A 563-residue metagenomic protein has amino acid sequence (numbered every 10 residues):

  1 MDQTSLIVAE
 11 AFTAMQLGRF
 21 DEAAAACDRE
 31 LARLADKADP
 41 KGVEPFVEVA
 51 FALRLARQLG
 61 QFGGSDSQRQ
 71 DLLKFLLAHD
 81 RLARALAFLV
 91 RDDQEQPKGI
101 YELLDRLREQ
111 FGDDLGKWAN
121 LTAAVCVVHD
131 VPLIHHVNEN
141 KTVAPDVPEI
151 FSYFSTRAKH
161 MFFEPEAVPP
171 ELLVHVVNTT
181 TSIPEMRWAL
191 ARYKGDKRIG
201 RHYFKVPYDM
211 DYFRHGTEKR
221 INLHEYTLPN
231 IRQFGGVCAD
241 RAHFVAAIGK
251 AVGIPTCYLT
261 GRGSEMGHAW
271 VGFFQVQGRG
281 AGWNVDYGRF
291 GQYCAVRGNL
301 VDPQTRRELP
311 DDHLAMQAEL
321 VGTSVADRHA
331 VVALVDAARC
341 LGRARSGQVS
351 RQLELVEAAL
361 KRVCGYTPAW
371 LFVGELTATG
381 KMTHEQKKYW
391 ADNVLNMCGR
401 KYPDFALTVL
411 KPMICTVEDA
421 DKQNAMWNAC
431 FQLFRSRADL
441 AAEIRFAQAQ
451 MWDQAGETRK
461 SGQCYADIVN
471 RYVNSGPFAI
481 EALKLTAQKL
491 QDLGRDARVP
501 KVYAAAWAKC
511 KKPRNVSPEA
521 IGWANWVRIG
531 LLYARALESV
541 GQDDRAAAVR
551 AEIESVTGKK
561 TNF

Functional and structural regions predicted by a protein language model:
Q3-S5, D327-V335, V349-S350, V363-W370 (+7 more regions): Generic helix N-cap/helix-start motif at coil->alpha-helix transitions
A11, T122, V335-C340, E357 (+7 more regions): Conserved small-residue packing positions in alpha-helical repeats and bundles
R54, Q58, G63-R232, A242: Secondary-structure boundary elements
N222-L228, A239-E319, T323, D327: Hydrophobic/aromatic-rich core segments of domains that either
F290-L371, A378, Y389: Charged, amphipathic alpha-helical linkers/stalks
S346, G380, T416-A420, A455 (+2 more regions): Structural motif corresponding to the intra-repeat A-B loop/turn of tetratricopeptide repeats
V349-A358, E385-C398, K422-F434, T458-R471 (+2 more regions): Alpha-helical repeat scaffolds
V363, G380, C398-Y402, V417 (+5 more regions): Alpha-helical junction/boundary sensor with strong preference for TPR arrays
